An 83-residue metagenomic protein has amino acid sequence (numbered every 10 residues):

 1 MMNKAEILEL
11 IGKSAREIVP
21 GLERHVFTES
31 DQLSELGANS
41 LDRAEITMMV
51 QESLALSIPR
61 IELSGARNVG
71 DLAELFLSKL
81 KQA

Functional and structural regions predicted by a protein language model:
M2-M48, S53-A83: Phosphopantetheine-dependent thiolation modules in NRPS/PKS and related acyl-activating systems
